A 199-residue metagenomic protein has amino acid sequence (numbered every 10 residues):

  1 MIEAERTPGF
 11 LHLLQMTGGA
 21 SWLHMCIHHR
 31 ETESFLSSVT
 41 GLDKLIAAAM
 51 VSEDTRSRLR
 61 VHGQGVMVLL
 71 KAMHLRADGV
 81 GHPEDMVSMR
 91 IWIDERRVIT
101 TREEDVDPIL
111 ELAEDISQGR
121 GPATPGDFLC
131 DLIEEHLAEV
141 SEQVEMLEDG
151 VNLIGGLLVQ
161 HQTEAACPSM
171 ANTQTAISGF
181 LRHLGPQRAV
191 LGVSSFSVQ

Functional and structural regions predicted by a protein language model:
M1-S197: Peripheral, non-transmembrane regulatory/ligand-interaction domains of membrane transport proteins
